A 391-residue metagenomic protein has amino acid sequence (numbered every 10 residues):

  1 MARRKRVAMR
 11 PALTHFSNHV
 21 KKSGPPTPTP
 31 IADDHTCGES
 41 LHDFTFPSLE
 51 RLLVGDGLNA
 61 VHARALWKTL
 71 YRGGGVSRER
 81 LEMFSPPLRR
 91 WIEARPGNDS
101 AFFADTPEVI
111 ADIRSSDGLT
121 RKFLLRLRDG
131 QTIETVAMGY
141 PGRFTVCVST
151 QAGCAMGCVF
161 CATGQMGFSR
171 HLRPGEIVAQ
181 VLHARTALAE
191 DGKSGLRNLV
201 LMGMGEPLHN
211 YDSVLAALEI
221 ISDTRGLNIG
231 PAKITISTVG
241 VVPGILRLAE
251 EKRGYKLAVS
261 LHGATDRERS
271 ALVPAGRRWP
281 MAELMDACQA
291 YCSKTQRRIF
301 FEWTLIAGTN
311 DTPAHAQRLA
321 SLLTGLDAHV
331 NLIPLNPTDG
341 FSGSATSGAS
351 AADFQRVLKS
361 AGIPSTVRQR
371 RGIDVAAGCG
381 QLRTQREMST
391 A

Functional and structural regions predicted by a protein language model:
A2-I133, A189, Q289-R298, W303-A391: Auxiliary Fe-S-binding modules of radical SAM enzymes
G73, G142, G164-F168, T265-D266 (+1 more regions): A short, flexible beta-alpha/helix-coil linker loop
R121, I133, F144-V146, M156 (+1 more regions): Generic beta-strand structural signal
D129-R143: P-loop NTP-binding catalytic core
G139-H183: Canonical Radical SAM [4Fe-4S] cluster-binding loop centered on the CxxxCxxC motif and its immediate flanking residues
L172, G240, R370-R371: Short beta->alpha linker loops
R185-T366: Conserved AdoMet/S-adenosylmethionine-binding subsite of the radical SAM
